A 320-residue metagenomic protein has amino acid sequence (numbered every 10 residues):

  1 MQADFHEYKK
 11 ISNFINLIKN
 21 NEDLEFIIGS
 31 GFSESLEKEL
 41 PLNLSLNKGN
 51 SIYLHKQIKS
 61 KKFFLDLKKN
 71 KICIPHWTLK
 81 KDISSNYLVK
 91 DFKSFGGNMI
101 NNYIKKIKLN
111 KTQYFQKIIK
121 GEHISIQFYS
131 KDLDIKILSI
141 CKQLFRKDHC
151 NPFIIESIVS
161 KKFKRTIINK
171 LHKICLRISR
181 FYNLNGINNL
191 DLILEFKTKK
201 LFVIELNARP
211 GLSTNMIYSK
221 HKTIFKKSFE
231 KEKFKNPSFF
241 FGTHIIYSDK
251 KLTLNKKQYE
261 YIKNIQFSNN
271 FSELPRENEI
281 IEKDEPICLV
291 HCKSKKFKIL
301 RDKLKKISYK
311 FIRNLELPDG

Functional and structural regions predicted by a protein language model:
Q2-K80, F95, I280, P286: Conserved N-proximal alpha/beta basic substrate-recognition cap immediately N-terminal to, or forming the N-lobe
N20, I107-Q113, L171-R177: Short Pro/Gly-enriched beta-strand edge/turn motifs at strand-loop
L67, P75-W77, S84-N102, K111-I126 (+3 more regions): ATP-grasp fold ATP-binding core
D82, K108, S130, L194-F196 (+1 more regions): Generic beta-strand structural signal
K117-Y182, N207-F229, K235-N236: ATP-dependent carboxylate/phosphate-activation module, predominantly the ATP-grasp catalytic core and closely related
L184-K197, G320: A short glycine-rich, hydrophobically flanked beta-strand micro-motif that places a catalytic Asp/Glu for divalent metal
K199-F202: Conserved protein kinase catalytic/activation segment
S228-G320: Peripheral (often C-terminal) accessory segments that flank ATP-dependent C-N-forming ligase machineries
